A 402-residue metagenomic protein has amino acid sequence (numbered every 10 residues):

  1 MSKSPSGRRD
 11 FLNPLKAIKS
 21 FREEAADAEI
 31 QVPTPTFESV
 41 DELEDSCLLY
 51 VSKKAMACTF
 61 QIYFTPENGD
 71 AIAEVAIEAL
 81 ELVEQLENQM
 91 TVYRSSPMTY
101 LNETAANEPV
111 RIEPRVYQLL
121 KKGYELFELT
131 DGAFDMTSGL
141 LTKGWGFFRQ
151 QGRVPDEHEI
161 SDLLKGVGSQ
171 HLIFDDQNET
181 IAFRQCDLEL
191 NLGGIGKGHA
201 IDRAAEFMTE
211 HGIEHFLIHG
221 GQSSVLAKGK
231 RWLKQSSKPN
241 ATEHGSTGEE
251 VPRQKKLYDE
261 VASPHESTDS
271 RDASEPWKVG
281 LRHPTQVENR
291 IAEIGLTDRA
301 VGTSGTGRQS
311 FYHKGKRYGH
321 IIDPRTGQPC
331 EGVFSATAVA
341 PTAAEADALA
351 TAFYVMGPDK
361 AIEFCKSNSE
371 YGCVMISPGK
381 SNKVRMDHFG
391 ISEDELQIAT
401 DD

Functional and structural regions predicted by a protein language model:
M1-D402: Mature catalytic core of soluble alpha/beta enzymes
